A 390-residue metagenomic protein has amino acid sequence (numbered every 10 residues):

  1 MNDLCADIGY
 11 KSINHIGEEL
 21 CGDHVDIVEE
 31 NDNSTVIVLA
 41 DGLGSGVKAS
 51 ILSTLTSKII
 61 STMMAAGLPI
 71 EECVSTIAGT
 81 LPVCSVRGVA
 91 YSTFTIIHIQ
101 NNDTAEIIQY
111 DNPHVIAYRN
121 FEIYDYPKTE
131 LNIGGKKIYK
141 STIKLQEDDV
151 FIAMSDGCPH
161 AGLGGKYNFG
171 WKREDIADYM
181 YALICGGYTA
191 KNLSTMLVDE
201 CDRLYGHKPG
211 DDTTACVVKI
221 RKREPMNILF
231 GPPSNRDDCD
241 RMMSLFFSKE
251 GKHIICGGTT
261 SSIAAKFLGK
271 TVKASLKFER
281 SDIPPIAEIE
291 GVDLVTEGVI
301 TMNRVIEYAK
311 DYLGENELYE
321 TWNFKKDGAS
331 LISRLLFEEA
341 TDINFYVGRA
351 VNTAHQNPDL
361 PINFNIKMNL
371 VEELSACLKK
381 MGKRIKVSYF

Functional and structural regions predicted by a protein language model:
M1-L20: Regulatory cytosolic signal-relay segments
E18-N31, D125-G164: Acidic loop->beta-strand submotif enriched in PP2C/PPM serine/threonine phosphatases
C21, L52-F121, I138-Y139, A190-V218: Catalytic core of PPM/PP2C metal-dependent serine/threonine phosphatase domains
H24-T80, I152, G164-I176: Primarily the active-site beta-strand->alpha-helix module of PP2C/PPM metal-dependent phosphatases, and frequently
N33-S45, Q109, K144-Y167, V218 (+2 more regions): Conserved beta-strand-loop-short alpha-helix elements that form and flank the Mn2+/Mg2+-coordinating active site
D103-T104, S248-H253: Short active-site oxyanion
H160-S244, S248-E250, K270-F390: C-terminal catalytic subdomain
T260-K270: Short active-site loop/helix that positions an aromatic residue
